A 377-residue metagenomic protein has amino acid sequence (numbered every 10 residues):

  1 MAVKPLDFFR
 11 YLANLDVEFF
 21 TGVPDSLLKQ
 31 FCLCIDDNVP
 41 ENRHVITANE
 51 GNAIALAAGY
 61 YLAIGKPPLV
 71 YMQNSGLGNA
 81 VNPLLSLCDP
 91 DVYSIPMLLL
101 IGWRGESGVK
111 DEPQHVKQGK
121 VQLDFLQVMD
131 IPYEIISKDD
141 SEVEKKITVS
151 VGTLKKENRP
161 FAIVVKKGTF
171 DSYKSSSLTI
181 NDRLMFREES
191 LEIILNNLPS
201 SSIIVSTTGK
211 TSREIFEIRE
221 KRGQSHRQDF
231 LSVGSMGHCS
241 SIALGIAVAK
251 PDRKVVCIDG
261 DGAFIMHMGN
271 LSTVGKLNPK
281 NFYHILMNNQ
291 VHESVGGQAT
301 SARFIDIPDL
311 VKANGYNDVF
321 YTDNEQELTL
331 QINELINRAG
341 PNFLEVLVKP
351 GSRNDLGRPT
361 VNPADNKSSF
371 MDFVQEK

Functional and structural regions predicted by a protein language model:
M1-Q127, I131-A243, V248-R253, S301 (+1 more regions): Thiamine diphosphate
M72-S75, R253-F264, G269-L271: DG-centered beta-turn motif at the end of beta-strands
L85, S94-M97, M268-N288: A short alpha/beta connector and helix-capping loop motif
I147, N324-N337: A short, acidic, amphipathic alpha-helical segment used as a generic capping/interface helix at domain edges
R159-V164, G340-V346: Active-site regions of oxyanion-processing enzymes, predominantly non-cytosolic
A249-D259, N278-N281: Phosphate-handling active-site elements
N281-G315, Y321: A contiguous pocket-lining binding segment that forms or flanks enzyme active sites
V346-R353, G357: Low-complexity intrinsically disordered segments
